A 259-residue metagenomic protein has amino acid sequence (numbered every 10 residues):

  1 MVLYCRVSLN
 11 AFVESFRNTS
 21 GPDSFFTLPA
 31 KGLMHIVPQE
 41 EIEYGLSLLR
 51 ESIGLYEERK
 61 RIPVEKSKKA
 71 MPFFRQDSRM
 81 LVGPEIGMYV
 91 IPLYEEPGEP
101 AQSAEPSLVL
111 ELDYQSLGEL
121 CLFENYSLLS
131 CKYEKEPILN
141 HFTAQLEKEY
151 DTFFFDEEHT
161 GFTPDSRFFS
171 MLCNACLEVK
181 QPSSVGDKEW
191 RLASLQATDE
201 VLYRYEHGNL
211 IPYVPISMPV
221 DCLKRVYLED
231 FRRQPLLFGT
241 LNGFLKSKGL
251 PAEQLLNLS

Functional and structural regions predicted by a protein language model:
M1-S259: NAD-dependent ADP-ribosyltransferases
